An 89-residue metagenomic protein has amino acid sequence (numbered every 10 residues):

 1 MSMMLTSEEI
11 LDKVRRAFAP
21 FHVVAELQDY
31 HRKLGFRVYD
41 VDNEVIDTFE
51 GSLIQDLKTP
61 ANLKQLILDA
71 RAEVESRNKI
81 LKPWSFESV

Functional and structural regions predicted by a protein language model:
M1, V14, V41-T48: A generic structural signal for ordered alpha-helices
M1-V24, L57-R71: Negatively charged, low-complexity tracts enriched in Asp/Glu with abundant Ser/Thr
A17-P20, G35-V38, T48, S85: Intrinsic disorder/low-structure terminal segments
A25-E44: Short, structured protein-protein interaction patches enriched in aromatics and acidic/basic residues, typified by
E44-V89: Detector for the mature cores of small, proteolytically processed and post-translationally modified peptide effectors
